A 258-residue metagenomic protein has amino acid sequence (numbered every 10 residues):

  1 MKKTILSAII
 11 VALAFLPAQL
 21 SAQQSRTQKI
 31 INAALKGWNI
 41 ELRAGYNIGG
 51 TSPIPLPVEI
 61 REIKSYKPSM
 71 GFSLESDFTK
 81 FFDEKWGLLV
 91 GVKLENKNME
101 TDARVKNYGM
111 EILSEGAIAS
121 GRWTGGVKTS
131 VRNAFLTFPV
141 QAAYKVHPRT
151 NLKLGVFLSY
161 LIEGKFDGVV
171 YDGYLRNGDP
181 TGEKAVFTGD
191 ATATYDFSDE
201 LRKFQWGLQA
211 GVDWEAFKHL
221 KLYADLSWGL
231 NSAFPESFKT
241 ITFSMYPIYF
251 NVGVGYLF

Functional and structural regions predicted by a protein language model:
A22-T79, T150, L201, L257: Short glycine/proline- and aromatic-enriched beta-strand/turn motifs that initiate or cap beta-hairpins
L35, T79-D83, H147, F217-H219: Outer-membrane beta-barrel channels and translocator barrels
W38-I40, M70-S76, A134-V140, W206-A210 (+1 more regions): Hydrophobic, lipid-facing positions within transmembrane beta-strands of outer-membrane proteins
L42-A44, V90-V92, V140, L154 (+3 more regions): Membrane-embedded beta-strand positions of outer-membrane beta-barrel proteins
Y46, S76-K80, Y144, Y160 (+3 more regions): Residue-level signature of outer-membrane beta-barrel architecture
G50-S69, K97-A134, L161-Q205, N231-Y249: Extracellular/periplasm-exposed beta-strand and loop segments of Gram-negative cell-envelope proteins, dominated by
K85-L88, R149-L152, K218-A224: Repeated loop/turn-to-beta-strand initiation elements of outer-membrane beta-barrel proteins
W214-H219, Y246-F258: Outer-membrane beta-barrel "beta-signal"
